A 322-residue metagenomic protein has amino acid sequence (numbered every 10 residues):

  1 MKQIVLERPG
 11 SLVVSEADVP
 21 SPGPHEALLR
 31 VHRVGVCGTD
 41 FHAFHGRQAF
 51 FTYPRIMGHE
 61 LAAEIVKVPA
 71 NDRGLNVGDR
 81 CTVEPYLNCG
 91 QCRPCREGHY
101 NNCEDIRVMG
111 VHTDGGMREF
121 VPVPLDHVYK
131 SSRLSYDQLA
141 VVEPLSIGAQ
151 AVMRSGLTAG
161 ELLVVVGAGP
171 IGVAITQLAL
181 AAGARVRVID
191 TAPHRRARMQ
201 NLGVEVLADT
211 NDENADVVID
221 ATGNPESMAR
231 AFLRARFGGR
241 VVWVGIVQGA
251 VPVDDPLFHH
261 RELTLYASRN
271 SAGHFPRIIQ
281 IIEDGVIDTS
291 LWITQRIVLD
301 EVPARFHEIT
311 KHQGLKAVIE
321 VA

Functional and structural regions predicted by a protein language model:
Q3-S21, G38-K67, T82-V83, Y100-H112: N-terminal glycine-rich cofactor-binding segment
P20-V34, R47-R93, S132-L134: Glycine-rich beta-strand-centered segment in the early N-terminal region that forms part of a ligand/cofactor-binding
C89-V166: NAD(P)H dinucleotide-binding glycine-rich loop of Rossmann-like/cofactor-binding domains, especially the beta1-alpha1
L134-D209: Mid-domain Rossmann-like dinucleotide-binding core that forms the NAD(H)/NADP(H) cofactor-binding site
A181, A229, A272-A322: C-terminal hydrophobic helical "lid"/dimerization subdomain of Rossmann-like NAD(P)H-dependent oxidoreductases
N211-V218: A short acidic, Gly/Pro-enriched loop at the edge of an enzyme's catalytic core that lines a small-molecule cofactor
P225-D284, V321-A322: Glycine-rich phosphate-binding loop and adjacent beta-alpha segment of Rossmann(oid) nucleotide-cofactor-binding
